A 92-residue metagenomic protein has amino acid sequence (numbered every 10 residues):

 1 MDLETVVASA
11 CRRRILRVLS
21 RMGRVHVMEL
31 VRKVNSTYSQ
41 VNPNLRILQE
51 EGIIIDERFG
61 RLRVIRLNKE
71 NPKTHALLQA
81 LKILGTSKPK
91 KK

Functional and structural regions predicted by a protein language model:
M1-R14: Short alpha-helical segments that sit at the start of domains
S9, R58-V64: Short, Lys/Arg-rich nucleic-acid/phosphate-binding segment
L16, L45-R46: Short, hydrophobic-biased segments on the C-terminal half of alpha helices that form "recognition helices"
M22-H26: Short capping segments at the starts of secondary-structure elements
E29-R32: A short acidic, leucine-rich amphipathic alpha-helix
S39: Key DNA-contact positions within bacterial/archaeal DNA-binding proteins
Q49-E57: A short, conserved structural fragment
K69-K92: Amphipathic alpha-helical dimerization/coiled-coil segments that flank or bridge DNA-binding/regulatory modules
